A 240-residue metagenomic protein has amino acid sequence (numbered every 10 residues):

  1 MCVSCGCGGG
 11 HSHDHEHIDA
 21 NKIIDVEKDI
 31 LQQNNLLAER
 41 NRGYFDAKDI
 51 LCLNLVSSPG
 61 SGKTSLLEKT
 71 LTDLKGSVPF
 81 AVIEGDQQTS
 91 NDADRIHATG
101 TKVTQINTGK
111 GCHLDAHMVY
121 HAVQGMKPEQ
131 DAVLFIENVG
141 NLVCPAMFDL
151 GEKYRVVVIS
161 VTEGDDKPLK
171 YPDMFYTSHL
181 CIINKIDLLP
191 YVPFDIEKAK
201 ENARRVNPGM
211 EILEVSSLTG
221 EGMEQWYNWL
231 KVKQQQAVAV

Functional and structural regions predicted by a protein language model:
M1-D25: Histidine-centered metal-binding segments
C5, N54, D86, E137 (+3 more regions): Residue-level signature of catalytic and energy-coupling elements of molecular machines, predominantly ATP/GTP-dependent
H17-G43, A47-L53, S61, T70-K153 (+2 more regions): Nucleotide-state-sensitive switch-loop elements of NTP-binding domains
S58-S61, E221: ATP-binding Walker
L66: Hydrophobic positions on the alpha1 helix immediately C-terminal to the Walker A/P-loop
P145-E152, V158-G209: Conserved C-terminal guanine-recognition region of P-loop GTPase G domains, centered on the G4
L189-V240: Canonical P-loop GTPase G-domain recognition
